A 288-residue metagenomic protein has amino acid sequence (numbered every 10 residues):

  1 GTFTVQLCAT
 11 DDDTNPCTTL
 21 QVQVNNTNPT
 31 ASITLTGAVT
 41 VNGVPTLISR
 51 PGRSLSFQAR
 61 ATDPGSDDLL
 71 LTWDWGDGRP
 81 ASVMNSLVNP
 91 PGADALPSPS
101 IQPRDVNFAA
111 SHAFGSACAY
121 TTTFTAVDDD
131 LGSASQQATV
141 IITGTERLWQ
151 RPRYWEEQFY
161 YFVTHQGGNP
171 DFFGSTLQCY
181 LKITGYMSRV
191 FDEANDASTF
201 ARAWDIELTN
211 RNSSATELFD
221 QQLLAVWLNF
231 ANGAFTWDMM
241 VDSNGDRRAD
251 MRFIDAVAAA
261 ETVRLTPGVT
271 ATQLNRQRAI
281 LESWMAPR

Functional and structural regions predicted by a protein language model:
G1-T145: Extracellular/lumenal mature domains of secreted and surface-exposed proteins
T143-R288: Soluble extracellular-acting proteins and domains
